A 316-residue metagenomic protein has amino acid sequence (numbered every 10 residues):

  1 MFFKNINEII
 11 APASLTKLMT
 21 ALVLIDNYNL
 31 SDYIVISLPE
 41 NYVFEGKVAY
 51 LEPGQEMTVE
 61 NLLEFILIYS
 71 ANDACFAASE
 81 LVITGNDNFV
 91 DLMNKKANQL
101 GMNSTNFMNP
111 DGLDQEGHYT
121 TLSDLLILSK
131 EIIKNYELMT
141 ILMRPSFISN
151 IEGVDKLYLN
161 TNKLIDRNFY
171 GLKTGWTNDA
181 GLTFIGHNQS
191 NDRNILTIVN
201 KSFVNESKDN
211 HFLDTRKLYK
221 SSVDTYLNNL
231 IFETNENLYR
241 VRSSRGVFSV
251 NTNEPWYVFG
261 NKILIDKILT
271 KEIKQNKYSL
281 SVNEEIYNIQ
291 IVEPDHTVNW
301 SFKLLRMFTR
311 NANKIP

Functional and structural regions predicted by a protein language model:
M1-L126, K130-Y136: Active-site-adjacent loops and short helices of periplasmic peptidoglycan-processing enzymes
N103, G117-Y119, S123-P316: Domain-terminus/edge residues, biased toward the C-terminal soluble/receptor-binding domains of extracytoplasmic
